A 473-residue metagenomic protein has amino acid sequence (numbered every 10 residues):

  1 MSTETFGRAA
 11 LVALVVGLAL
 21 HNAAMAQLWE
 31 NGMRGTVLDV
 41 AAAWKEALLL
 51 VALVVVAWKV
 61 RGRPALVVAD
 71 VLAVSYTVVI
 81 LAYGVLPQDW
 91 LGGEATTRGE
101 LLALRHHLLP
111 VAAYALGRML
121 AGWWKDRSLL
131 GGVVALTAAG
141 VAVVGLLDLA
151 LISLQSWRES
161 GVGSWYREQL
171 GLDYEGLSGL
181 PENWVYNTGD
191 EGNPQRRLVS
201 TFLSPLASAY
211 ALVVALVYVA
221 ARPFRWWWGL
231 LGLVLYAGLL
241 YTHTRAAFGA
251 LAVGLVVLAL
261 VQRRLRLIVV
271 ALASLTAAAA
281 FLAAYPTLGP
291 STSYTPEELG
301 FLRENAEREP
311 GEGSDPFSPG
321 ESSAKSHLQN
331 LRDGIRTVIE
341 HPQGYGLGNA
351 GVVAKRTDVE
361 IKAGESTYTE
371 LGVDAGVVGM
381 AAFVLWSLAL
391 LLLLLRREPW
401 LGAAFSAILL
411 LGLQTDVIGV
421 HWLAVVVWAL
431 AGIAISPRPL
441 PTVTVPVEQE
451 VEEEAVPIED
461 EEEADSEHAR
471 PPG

Functional and structural regions predicted by a protein language model:
M1-A9, L430-G473: A juxtamembrane structural motif centered on a specific transmembrane helix
F6-V15, A65-T77, L116-Q169: Interfacial loop-to-transmembrane-helix boundary motif in multi-pass membrane proteins
G7-Q27, E46-R118, L411: N-terminal hydrophobic segments of proteins, predominantly signal-anchor/transmembrane helices of inner/organellar
A23, L28, M33-G35, A306-A375: Long extracytoplasmic/lumenal interhelical loops at the membrane interface of multi-pass membrane proteins
A112, S128-Q155, W165-T242, F248-V261: Alpha-helical transmembrane segments of multi-pass inner-membrane proteins
V143-S156, Q262-F317, I335-I339: A membrane-periplasm/extracellular boundary helix in multi-pass inner-membrane enzymes that assemble envelope glycans
W228, A252, V373-L409: Hydrophobic transmembrane alpha-helices and their immediate junctions
L267, G402-G412, V417-E453: Transmembrane alpha-helices of multi-pass inner-membrane enzymes
